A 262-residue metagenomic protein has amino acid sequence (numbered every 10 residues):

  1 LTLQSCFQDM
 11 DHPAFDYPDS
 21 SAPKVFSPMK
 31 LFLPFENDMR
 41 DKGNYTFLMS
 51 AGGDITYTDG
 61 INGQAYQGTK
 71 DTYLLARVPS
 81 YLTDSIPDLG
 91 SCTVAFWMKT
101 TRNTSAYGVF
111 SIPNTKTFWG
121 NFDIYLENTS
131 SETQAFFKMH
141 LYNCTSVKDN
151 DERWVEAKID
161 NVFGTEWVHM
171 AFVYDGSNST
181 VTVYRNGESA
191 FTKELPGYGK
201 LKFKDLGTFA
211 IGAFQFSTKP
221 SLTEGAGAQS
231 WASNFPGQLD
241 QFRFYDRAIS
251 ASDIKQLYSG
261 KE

Functional and structural regions predicted by a protein language model:
T2-S5: C-terminal motif of bacterial Sec signal peptides marking the signal peptidase cleavage site
F7-T72, D205, K255-E262: Extracytoplasmic low-complexity segments
A14-K24, T69-C92, W154-D160: Short surface loop/edge beta-strand patches of beta-sandwich-type extracellular domains that form ligand-contact sites
F96, E166-Y174, V183: Short tryptophan-centered beta-strand motifs in secreted/extracellular beta-sheet-rich domains of glycan-recognition
F96, M170, L239-F244, S250: Extracellular beta-strand elements of beta-rich domains used for carbohydrate recognition/degradation or cell-matrix
F110-N143, K200-K202: Glycan-recognition/cleft segments
H140-H169: Short, aromatic/His-centered strand-loop micro-motif at the edge of beta-sheets
E194-G237: Flexible glycan-contacting loops in extracellular carbohydrate-active proteins
